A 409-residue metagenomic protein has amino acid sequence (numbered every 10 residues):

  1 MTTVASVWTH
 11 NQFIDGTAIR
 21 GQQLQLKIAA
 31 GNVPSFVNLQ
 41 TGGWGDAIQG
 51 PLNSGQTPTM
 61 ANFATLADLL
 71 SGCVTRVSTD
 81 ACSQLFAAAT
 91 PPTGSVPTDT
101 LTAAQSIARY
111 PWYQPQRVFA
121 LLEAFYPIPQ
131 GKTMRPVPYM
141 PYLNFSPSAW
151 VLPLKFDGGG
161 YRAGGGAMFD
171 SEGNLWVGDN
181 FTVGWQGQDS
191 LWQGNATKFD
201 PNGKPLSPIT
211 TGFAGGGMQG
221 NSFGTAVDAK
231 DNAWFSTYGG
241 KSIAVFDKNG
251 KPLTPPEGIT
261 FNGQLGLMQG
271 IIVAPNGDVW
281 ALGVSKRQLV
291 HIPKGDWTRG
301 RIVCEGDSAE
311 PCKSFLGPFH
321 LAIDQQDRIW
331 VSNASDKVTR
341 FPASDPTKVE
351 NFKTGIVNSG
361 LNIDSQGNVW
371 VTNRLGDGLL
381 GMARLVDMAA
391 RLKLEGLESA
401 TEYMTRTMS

Functional and structural regions predicted by a protein language model:
M1-L154, G165: Feature for extracytoplasmic/surface-facing segments of secreted or surface-associated proteins, emphasizing
W112-S409: Flexible "stalk/tail and boundary" regions
